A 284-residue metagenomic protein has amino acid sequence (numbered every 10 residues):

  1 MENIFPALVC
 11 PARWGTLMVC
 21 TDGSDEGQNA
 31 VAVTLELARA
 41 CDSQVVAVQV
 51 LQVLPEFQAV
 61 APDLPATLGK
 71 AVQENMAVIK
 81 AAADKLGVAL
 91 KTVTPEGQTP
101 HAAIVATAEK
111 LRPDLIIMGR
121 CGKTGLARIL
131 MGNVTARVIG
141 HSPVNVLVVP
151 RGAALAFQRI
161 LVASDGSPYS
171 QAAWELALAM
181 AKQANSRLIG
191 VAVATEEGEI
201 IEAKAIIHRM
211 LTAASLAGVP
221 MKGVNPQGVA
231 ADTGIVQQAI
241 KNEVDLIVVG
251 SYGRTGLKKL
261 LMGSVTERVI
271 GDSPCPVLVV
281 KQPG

Functional and structural regions predicted by a protein language model:
M1-G15, A40, V105-A154, I240-G284: Gly/Ser-rich helix-loop-strand patches that form or flank binding pockets for ribonucleotide-derived cofactors
N3-P62, A66, D84-K91, L155-N225 (+3 more regions): Small/aliphatic-rich secondary-structure junction motif
A30, Q58, A103, R128-L130 (+4 more regions): Short, well-ordered secondary-structure micro-motifs
P55, P100, G125, L155-A156 (+3 more regions): Generic structural signal for helix capping and beta-alpha/helix-loop junctions
L64-E74: A short acidic, glycine-rich active-site loop that binds or catalyzes chemistry on phosphate/adenosine moieties
K80, A136, L178, L211 (+2 more regions): Active-site phosphate/pyrophosphate- and oxyanion-stabilizing loops and adjacent acidic/basic residues in soluble
T94-A103, P226-D232: Charged docking surfaces used in two-component/phosphorelay signaling
